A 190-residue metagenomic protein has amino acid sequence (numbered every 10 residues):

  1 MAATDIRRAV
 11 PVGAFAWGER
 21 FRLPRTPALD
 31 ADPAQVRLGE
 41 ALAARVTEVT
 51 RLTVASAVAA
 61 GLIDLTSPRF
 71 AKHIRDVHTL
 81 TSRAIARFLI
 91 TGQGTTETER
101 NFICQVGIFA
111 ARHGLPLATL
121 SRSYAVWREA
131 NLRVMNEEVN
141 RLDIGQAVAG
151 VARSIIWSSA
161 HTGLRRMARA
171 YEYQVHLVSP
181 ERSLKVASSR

Functional and structural regions predicted by a protein language model:
A2-R190: Hydrophobic, helix-rich cores of sensory/ligand-binding and other regulatory modules that couple small-molecule
